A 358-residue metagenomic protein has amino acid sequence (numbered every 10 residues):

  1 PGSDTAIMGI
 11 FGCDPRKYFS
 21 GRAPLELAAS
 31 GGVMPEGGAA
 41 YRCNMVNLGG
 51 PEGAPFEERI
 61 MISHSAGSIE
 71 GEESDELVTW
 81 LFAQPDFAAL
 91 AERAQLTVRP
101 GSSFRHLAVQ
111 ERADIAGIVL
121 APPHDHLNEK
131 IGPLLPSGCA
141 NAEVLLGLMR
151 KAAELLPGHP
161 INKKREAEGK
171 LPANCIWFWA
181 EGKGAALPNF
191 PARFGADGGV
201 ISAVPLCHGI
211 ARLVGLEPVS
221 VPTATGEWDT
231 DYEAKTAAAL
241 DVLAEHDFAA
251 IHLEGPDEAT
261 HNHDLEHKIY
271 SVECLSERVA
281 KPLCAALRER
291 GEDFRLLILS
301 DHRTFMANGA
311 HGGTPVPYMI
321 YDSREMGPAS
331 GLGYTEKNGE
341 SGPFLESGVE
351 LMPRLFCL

Functional and structural regions predicted by a protein language model:
P1-A83, A310-G313, M319-D322, P328-L358: Active-site nucleophile/metal-coordination loop of metallo-enzymes that catalyze phosphate/sulfate and related
R22-H159: A contiguous, mid-domain pocket- or channel-lining segment that forms the substrate-recognition surface
P51-S63, Q110-L134, V214, T236-L283: Active-site His/acidic residue clusters
A91-R99, H159-L171, V221, F248-A249 (+1 more regions): Flexible, glycine/charged-enriched surface loops at secondary-structure junctions
A116, K183-H267: Anion-binding catalytic surfaces of enzymes that hydrolyze or transfer phosphate/sulfate esters
E129-D197: Loop-centered beta-sheet repeat module
P222, H252-G255, D264, S276 (+3 more regions): Active-site proximal loops enriched in glycine and acidic residues that flank catalytic Cys/His/Asp and coordinate
S271-T314: Metal-dependent active-site segment of extracytoplasmic phospho-/sulfohydrolases and closely related
